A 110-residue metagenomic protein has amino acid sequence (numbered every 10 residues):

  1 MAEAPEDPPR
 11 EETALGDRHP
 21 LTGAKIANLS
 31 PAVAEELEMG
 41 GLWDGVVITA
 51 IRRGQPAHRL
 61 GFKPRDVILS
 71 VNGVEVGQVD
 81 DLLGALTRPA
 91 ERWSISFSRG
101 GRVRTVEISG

Functional and structural regions predicted by a protein language model:
M1-G110: C-terminal recognition in membrane/secretory proteostasis and scaffolding
